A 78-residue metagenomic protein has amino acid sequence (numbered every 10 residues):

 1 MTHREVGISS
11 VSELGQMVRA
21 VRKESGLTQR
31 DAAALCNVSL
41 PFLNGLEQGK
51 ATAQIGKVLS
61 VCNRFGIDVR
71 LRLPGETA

Functional and structural regions predicted by a protein language model:
M1-E13, Q48, N63, D68 (+1 more regions): N-terminal flexible/basic segments that precede or flank functional cores
S10, M17, F42-G45, K57-V58: Residue-level recognition of specific faces of alpha-helices
S12, R22-K23: Short amphipathic helical patch at the helix-1/turn junction of helix-turn-helix
Q16, G26-L27, A53: Residue-level signal for the short linker/turn that defines the boundary of a DNA-recognition helix
K23, N37, Q48-K50: Residue-level detection of the helix-turn-helix DNA-binding "recognition helix"
L27-F42: Short alpha-helical DNA-recognition segment
Q54-R72: DNA major-groove recognition helix of helix-turn-helix/homeodomain DNA-binding modules
